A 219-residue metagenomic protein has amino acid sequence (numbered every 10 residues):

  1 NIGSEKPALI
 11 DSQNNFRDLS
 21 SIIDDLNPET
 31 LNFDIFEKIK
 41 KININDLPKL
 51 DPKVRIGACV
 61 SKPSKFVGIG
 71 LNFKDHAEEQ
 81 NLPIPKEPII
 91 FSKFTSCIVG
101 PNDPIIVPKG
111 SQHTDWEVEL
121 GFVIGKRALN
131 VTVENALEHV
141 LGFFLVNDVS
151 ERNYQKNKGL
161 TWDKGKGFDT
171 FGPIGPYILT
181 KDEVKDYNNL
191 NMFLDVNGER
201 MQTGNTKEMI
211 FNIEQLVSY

Functional and structural regions predicted by a protein language model:
N1, K93-T95, K109, W116-L120 (+4 more regions): Short, structured patches in soluble enzyme cores that scaffold and shape functional sites
N1-P88: N-terminal non-catalytic cap/leader segment that marks the start of a structured domain
G3, L47-D51, R55-C59, H76 (+1 more regions): Catalytic-pocket segment enriched in acidic/His residues
Q13-N14, G125-L129, V149-S150, K181-E183 (+1 more regions): Short loop segments at secondary-structure junctions
I84-P101, T114-W116: Structural signature of FAD isoalloxazine-binding scaffolds in flavoprotein oxidoreductases
S92-V107, L129, T170-L179: Short catalytic-site patches enriched in acidic/histidine residues that coordinate or position cofactors/metals
L129-F144: N-terminal accessory regions of nucleic-acid-interacting proteins
